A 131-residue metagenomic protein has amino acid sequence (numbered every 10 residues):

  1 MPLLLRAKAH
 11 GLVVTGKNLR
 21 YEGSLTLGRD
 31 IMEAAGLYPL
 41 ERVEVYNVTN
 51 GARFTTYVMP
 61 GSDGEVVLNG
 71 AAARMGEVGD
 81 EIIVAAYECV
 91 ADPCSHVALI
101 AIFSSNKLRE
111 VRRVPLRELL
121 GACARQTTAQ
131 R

Functional and structural regions predicted by a protein language model:
P2-L4, V13-T15, L19-P93: Compact, glycine-rich, soluble single-domain proteins
L5, R74-R131: Glycine- and charge-enriched low-complexity intrinsically disordered segments
